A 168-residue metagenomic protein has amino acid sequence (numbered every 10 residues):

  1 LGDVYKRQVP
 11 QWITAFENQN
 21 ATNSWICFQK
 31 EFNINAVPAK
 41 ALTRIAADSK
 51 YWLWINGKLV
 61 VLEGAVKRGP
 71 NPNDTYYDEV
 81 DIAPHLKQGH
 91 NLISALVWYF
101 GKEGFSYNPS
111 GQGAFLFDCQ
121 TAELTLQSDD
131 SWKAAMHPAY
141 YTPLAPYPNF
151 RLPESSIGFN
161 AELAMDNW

Functional and structural regions predicted by a protein language model:
L1-Y5: Short, small-residue-biased leader/transition segments that mark boundaries at the very start of proteins
K6-N18, A95-W168: An acidic-aromatic loop/edge-strand motif
T22-I34, T75-D81: Short beta-strands within extracellular/lumenal beta-sheet-rich domains
W25, A36, R44-A46, N73-T75 (+1 more regions): Short solvent-exposed loop/turn micro-motifs enriched in small/polar/acidic residues
I26, A39, S49, G89-N91 (+1 more regions): Residues at beta-strand starts and edge strands
F32-N35, A39-W54, I93-A95: Aromatic-lined ligand-binding clefts that engage carbohydrates, nucleic acids, or primary amines
V37, A83-L92, C119-L126: A short, structured loop/turn motif at beta-sheet edges
I55-P109: Beta-strand-rich ligand-recognition modules
